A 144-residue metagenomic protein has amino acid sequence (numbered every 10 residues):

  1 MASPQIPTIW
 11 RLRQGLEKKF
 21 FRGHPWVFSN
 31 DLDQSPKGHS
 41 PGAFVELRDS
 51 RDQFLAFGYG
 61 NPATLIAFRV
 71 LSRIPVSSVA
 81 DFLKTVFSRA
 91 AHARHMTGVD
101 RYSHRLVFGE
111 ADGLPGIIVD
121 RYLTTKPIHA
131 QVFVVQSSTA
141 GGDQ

Functional and structural regions predicted by a protein language model:
M1-Q144: RNA-binding accessory domains that recognize and position tRNA/RNA substrates
